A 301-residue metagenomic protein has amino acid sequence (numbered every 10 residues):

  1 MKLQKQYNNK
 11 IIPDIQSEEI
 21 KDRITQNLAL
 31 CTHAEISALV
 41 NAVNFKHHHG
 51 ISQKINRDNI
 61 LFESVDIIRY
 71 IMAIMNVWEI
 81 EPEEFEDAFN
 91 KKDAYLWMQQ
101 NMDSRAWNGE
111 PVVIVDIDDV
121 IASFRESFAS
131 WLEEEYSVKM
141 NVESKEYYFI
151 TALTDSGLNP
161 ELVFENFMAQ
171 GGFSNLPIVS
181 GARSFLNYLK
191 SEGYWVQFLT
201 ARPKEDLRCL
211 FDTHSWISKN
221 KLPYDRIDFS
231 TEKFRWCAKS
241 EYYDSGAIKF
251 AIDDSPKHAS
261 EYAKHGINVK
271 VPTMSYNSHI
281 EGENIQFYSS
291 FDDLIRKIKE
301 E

Functional and structural regions predicted by a protein language model:
M1-N108: Flexible "arm" and connector segments at domain edges
N76, N187-K190, S218, A263: Anion (oxyanion) recognition and catalysis
W107-P160: Active-site neighborhood of HAD-like aspartate-dependent phosphohydrolases
M140, E146-S184, Y194: Metal-dependent phosphoesterase signature
F173, A182-H214: Substrate-recognition element of Asp-dependent hydrolases with the DxDx(T/V) motif
P203-F250, P256-A263: Substrate-recognition "cap/lid" segment bordering the active-site pocket of phosphatases
D228-T231, N284-D293: Short acidic-hydrophobic, aromatic-tinged amphipathic segments that line or gate anion-handling sites
F250-S289: Acidic, Mg2+-coordinating phosphoryl-transfer loop and its flanking beta/alpha structural elements, shared across
